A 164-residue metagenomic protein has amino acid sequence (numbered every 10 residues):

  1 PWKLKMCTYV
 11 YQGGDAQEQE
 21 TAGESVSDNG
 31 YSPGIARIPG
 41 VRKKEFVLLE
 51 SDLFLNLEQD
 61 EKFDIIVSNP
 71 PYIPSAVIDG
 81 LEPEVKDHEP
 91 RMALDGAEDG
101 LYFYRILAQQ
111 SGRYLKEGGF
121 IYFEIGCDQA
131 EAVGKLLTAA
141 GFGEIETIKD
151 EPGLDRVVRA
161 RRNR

Functional and structural regions predicted by a protein language model:
W2-M6, G13-Y31, I35-N163: S-adenosylmethionine
